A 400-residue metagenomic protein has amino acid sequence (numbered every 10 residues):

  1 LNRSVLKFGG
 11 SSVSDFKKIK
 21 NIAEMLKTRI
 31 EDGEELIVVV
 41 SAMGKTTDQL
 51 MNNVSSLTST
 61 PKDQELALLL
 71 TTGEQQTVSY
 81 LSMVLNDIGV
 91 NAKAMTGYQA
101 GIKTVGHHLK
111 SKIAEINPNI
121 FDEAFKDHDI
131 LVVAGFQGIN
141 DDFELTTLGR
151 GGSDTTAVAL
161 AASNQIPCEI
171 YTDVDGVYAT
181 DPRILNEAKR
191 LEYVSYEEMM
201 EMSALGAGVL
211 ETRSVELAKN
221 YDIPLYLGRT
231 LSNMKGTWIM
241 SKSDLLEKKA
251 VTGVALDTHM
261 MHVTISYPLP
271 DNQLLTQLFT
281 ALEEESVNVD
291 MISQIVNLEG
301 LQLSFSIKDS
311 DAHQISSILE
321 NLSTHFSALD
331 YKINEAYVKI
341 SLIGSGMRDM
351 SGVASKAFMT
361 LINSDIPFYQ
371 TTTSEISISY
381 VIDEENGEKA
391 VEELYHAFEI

Functional and structural regions predicted by a protein language model:
L1-V215, I382-D383: Nucleotide/pyrophosphate-binding catalytic subdomain
S41-T47, L227-D244, G300: Terminal amphipathic helices with adjacent charged low-complexity linkers/tails
M95-G97, G228-T230, I292: Conserved beta-strand termini and adjacent loop/short-helix elements that scaffold enzyme active sites in alpha/beta
P167-T172, L225-L227, D290, Q370: Short hydrophobic alpha-helical runs that function as membrane-insertion/retention elements
L210, Y221, S232-W238, A312: Surface-exposed amphipathic alpha-helical tracts and adjacent flexible/coil segments at the periphery of soluble enzymes
A218: Acidic-aromatic/histidine active-site loop/patch
W238-I400: A conserved regulatory-domain signal marking ACT and ACT-like small-molecule sensing domains and adjacent regulatory
